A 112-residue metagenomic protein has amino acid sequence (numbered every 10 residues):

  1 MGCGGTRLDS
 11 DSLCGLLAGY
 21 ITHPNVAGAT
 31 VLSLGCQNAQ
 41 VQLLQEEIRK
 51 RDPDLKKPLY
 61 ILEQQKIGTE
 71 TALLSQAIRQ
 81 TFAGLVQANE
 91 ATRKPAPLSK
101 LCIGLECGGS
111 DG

Functional and structural regions predicted by a protein language model:
M1-G112: Metallocofactor- and cofactor-centric catalytic cores in central/energy metabolism, strongly enriched
